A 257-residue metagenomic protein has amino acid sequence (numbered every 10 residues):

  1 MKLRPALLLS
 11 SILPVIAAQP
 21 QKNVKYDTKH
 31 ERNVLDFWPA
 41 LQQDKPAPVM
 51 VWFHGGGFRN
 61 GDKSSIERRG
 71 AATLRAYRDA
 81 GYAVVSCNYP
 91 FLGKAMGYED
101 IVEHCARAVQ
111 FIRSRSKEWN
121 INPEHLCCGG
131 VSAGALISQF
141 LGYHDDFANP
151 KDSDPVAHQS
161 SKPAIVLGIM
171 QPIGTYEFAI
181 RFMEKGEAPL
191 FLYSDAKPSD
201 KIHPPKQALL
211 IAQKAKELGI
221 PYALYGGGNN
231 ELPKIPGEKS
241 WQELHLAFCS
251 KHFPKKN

Functional and structural regions predicted by a protein language model:
S10-A18: Hydrophobic h-region of N-terminal signal peptides that target proteins for export in Gram-negative bacteria
A18-D44: N-terminal cap/lid segment of alpha/beta-hydrolase-fold proteins
Q43-A47, G56-A95, K201-I202: Short substrate-entry loop that stabilizes the transition state in hydrolases
F53-G55, S194: The conserved beta1-alpha1 loop
M96-S116: Alpha/beta-hydrolase active-site loop
Q110-A179: Primarily recognizes the serine-hydrolase "nucleophile elbow" in alpha/beta-hydrolase and SGNH/GDSL folds
D152-L218: The feature captures the conserved acid-bearing segment of alpha/beta-hydrolase catalytic domains
Y193, L209-N257: C-terminal catalytic histidine-bearing segment of alpha/beta-hydrolase fold enzymes
